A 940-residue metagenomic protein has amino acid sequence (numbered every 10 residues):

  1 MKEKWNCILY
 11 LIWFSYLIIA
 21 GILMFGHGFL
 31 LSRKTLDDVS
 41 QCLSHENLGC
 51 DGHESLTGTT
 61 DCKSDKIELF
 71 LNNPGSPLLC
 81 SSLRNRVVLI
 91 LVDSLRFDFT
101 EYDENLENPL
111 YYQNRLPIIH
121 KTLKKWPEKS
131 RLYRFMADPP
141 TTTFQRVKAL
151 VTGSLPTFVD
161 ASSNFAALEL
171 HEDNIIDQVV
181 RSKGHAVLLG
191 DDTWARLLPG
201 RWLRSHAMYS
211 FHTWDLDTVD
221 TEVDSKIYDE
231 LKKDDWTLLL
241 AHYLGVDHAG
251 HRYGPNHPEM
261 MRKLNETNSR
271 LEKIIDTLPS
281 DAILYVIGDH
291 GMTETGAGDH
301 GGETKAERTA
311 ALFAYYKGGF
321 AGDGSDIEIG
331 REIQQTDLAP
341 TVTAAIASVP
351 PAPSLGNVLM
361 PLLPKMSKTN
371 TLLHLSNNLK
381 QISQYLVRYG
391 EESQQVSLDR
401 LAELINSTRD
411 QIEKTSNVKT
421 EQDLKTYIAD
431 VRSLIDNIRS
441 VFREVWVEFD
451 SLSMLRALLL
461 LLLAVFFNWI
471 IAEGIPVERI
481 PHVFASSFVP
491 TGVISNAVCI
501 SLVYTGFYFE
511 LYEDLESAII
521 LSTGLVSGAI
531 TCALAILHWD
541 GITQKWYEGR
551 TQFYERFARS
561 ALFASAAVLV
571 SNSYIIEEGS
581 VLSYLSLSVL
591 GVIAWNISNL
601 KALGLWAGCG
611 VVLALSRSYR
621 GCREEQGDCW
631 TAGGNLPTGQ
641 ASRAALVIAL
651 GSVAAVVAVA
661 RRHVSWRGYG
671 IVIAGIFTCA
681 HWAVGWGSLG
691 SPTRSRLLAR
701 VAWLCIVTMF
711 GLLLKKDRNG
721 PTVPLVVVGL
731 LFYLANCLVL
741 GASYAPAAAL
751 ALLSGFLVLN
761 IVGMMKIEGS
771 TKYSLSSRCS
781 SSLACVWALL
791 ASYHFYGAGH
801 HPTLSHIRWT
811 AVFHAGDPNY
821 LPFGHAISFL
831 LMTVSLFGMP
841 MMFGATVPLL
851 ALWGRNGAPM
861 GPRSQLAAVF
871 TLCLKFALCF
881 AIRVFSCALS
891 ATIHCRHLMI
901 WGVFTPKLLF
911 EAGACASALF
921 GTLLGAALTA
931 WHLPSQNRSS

Functional and structural regions predicted by a protein language model:
K2-W5, Y10-L11, S15-T35, W446-S940: Alpha-helical transmembrane segments of integral membrane proteins
N6-L79, L83-L89, R96-L238, L244-H251 (+1 more regions): Active-site-proximal alpha/beta segments of enzymes that process anionic O-linked groups
L91, L240, V286-G288: Generic enzyme active-site microenvironment
E101-D103, A161-S162, H251-N256, G296-A297 (+1 more regions): Short acidic, glycine/proline-rich loop/turn micro-motifs
S162-A166, M261, F320-I333: Active-site rim elements
G250-R270: Active-site-proximal segments of metal-dependent phosphoesterases and phosphodiesterases across multiple
I287-I327: Histidine-centered active-site microenvironments of extracellular/periplasmic hydrolases and transferases
V358-F466, N496-Y504, I530, C609-V611: Phosphate/adenylate-binding glycine loop and adjacent helical scaffold
